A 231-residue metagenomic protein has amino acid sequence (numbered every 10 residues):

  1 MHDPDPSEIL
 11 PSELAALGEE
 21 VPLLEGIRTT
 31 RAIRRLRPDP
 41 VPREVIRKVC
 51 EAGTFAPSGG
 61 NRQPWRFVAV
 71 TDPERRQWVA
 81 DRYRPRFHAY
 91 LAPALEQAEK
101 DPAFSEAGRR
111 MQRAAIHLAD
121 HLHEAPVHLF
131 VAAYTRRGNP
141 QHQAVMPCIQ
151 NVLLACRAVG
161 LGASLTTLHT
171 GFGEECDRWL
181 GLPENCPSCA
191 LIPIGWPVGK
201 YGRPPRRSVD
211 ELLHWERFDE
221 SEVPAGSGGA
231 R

Functional and structural regions predicted by a protein language model:
H2-E19, S188-R231: C-terminal helix-cap and adjacent tail motif
P4-I9, P22-D39: Generic N-terminal amphipathic, Lys/Arg-enriched alpha-helix
L36, G138-Q141, Y201: A generic structural signal for short coil/turn motifs at secondary-structure boundaries
E51-G53, V127-W179: Small-aliphatic-rich amphipathic alpha-helix that forms the alpha element of a beta-alpha
T54-R62: Glycine-rich phosphate/pyrophosphate-binding beta-alpha loops
R62-P64, L122-V127, P187: Short connector loops at helix/strand junctions that flank enzyme active sites, especially segments positioning acidic
A69-Q143: Glycine/small-residue-rich phosphate/adenosyl-binding loop
H88-E99, L180-P205: A glycine-rich helix N-cap at a beta->alpha junction
